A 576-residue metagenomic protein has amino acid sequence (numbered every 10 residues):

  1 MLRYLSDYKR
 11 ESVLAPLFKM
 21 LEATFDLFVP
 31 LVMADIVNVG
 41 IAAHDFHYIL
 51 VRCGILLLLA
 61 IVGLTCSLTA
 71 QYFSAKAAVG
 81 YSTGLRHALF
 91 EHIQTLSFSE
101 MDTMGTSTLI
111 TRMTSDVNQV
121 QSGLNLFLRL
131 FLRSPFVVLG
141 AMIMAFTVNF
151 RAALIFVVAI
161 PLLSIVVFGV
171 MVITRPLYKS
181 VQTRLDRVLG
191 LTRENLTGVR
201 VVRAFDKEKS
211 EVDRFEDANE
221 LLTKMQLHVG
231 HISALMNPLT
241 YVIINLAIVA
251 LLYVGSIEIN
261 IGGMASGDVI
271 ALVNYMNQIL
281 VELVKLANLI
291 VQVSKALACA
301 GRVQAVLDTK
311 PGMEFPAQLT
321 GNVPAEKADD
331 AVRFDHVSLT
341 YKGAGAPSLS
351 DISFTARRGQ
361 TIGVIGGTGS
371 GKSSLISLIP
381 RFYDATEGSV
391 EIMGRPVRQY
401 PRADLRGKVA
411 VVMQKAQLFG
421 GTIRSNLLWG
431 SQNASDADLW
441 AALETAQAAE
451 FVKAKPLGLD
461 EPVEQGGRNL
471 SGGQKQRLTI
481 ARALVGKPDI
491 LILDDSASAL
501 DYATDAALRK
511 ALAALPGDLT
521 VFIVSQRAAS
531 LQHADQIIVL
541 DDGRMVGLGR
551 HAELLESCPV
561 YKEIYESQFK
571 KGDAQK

Functional and structural regions predicted by a protein language model:
S6, S12-T69, F73, F146-R151 (+1 more regions): Transmembrane helix-loop-helix hairpins at lipid-water interfaces of multipass membrane proteins, especially the type-1
D7-R10, T95-S99, S115-L124, L128 (+8 more regions): An intracellular "coupling" helix at the cytosolic face of ABC transporter transmembrane type-1 domains
L17, F25-V29, G54, C66 (+5 more regions): Hydrophobic alpha-helical transmembrane segments of ABC transporter permease domains
H44-V51, M144-V158, H228-R302, V306-L307: Helix-loop-helix
I93, F215, V303, F334-H336: Conserved catalytic Walker-motif region of ABC-type ATPase nucleotide-binding domains
P311-K327: Pre-NBD coupling/linker segments of ABC/ABC-like ATPases
V323-K576: ABC-type nucleotide-binding domain
